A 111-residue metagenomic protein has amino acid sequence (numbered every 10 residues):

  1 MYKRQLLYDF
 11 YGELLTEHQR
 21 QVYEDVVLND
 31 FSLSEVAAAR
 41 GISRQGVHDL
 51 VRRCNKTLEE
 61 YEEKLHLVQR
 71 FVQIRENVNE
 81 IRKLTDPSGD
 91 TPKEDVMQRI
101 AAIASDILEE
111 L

Functional and structural regions predicted by a protein language model:
M1-Y2: Conserved small/polar residues in nucleotide/adenosyl-binding loops
L7-L15: Short amphipathic alpha-helical boundary/capping segments
E17-L28: Short amphipathic alpha helix immediately N-terminal
E35-A37: Short alpha-helical "recognition helix" segments of helix-turn-helix
S43-R44: Helix-turn-helix DNA-binding motif, specifically the short coil turn and the N-cap/start of the second
N55-E62: C-terminal flanking helix
I74-L84, S88, K93-E110: Amphipathic alpha-helices that form helix-helix packing interfaces
